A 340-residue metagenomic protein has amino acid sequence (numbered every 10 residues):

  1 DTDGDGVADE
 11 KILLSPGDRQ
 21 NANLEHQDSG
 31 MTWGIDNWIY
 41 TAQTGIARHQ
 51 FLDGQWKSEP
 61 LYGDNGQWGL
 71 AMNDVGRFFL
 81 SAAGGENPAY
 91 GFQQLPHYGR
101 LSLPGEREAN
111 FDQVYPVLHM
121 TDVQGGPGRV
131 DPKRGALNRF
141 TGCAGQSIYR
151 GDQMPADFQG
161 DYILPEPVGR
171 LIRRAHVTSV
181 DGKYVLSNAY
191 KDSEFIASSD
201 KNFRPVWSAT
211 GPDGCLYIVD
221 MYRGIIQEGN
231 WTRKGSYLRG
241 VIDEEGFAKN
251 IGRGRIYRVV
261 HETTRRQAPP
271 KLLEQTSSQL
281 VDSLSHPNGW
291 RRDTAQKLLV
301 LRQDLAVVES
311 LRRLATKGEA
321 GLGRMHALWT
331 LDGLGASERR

Functional and structural regions predicted by a protein language model:
D1-L280, W290, L298-L301: Beta-propeller domains with acidic blade repeats across secreted/periplasmic ectodomains and cytosolic WD/CNH propellers
H26, S278-D282, D293, E309 (+1 more regions): Positions in alpha-helical segments
Q267-P270, R292-Q303, L322-A336, R340: Structural detector for internal amphipathic alpha-helices that build alpha-solenoid repeat scaffolds
L273-D282, D304-T316, G335-R340: Amphipathic alpha-helical scaffolding segments comprising HEAT/armadillo-like alpha-solenoid repeats
P287-N288, E319-A320: Short inter-helical turns and helix N-cap capping residues of alpha-solenoid HEAT/ARM repeat scaffolds
